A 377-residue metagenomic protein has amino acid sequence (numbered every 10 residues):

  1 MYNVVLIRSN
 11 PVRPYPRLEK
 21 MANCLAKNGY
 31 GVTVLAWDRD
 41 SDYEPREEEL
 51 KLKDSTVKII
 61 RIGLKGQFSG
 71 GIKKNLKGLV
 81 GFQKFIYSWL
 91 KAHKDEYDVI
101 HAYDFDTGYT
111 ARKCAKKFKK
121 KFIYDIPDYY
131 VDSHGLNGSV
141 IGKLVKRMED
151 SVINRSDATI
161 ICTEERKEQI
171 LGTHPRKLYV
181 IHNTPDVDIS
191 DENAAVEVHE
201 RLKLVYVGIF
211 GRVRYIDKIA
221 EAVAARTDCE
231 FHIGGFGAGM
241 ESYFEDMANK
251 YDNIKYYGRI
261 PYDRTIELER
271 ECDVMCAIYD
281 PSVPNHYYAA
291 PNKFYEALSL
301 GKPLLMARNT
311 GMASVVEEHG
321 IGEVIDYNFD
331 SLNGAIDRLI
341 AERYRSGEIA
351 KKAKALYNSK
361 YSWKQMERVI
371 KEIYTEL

Functional and structural regions predicted by a protein language model:
V5-I7, V196-R214, I219-V223, F231-I233: Conserved donor-binding/catalytic core segment of Leloir-type glycosyltransferases
P16, R214, P261-L268, M275-Y295 (+1 more regions): Nucleotide-sugar-dependent
N23, K84-K91, Y109, K113-K117 (+2 more regions): Membrane-proximal helix-turn-helix segments that form the acceptor-binding/catalytic region of lipid-linked
E165, T184: Carbohydrate-associated surface elements
R201, S242-E271: Nucleotide-activated donor-binding/catalytic signature segment of Leloir-type glycosyltransferases, i.e., the conserved
V207, E230-Y243, G258: Glycosyltransferase donor-sugar binding loop
E318-H319, E323-D330, R338-Y344: Conserved acidic donor-binding segment of nucleotide-sugar-dependent glycosyltransferases
R338, R345-K360: A short, well-ordered alpha-helix in the C-terminal region of glycosyltransferases
